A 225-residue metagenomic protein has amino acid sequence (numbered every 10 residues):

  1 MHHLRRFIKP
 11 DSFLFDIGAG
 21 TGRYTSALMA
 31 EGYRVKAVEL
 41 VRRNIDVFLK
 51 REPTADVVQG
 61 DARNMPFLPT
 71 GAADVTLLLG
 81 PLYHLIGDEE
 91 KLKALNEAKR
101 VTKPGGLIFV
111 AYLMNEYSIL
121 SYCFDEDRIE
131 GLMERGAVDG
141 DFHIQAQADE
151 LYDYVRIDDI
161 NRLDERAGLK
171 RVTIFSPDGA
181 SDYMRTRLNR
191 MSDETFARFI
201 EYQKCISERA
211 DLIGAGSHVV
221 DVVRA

Functional and structural regions predicted by a protein language model:
M1-P10: Conserved alpha-helix/loop element of class I SAM-dependent methyltransferases that forms part of the SAM/SAH-binding
D11-G18: Conserved class I S-adenosyl-L-methionine
G22-N64: Class I SAM-dependent methyltransferase SAM/SAH-binding core
F67-T76: A short acidic, Gly/Pro-enriched loop at the edge of an enzyme's catalytic core that lines a small-molecule cofactor
L92-P104: A short glycine-rich, Lys/Arg-flanked "PGG" loop and its adjoining helix->strand segment in the class I
F109-G136: Conserved class I S-adenosyl-L-methionine
L151-A167, I174: Short alpha-helix
T173-A225: A C-terminal cap/extension of S-adenosyl-L-methionine-dependent methyltransferases that defines the acceptor-substrate
